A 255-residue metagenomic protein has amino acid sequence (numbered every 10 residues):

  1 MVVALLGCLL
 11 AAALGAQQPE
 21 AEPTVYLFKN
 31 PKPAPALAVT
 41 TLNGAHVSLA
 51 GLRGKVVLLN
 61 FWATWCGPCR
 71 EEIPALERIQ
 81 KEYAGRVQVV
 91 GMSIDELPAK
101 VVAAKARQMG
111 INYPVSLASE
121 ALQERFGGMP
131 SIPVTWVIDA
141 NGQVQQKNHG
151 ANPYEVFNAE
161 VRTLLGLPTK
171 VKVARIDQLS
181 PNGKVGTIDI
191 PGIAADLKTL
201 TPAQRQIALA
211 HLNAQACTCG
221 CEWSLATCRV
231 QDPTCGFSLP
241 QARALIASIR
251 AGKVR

Functional and structural regions predicted by a protein language model:
V2-A13: Bacterial N-terminal signal peptides
A12-A36, R53, V173-V185: N-proximal helix/coil linker or "cap" segments that precede and/or mark the start of modular domains
E20, V134-I193, A203, A210 (+2 more regions): Thiol-/selenol-based redox modules, centered on thioredoxin-like and closely related oxidoreductase domains
V47-R70: Short active-site neighborhood of thiol/selenol oxidoreductases, capturing the structured segment around
G54, K105-N112, L117-R162: Thiol/disulfide oxidoreductase modules built on the thioredoxin-like
N60-W65, I94, A214-Q215, E222: Aromatic-flanked redox-active Cys/Sec active sites in thiol-based oxidoreductases, especially the WC-centered
R70-M109, A118-R125, I176-L179: Structural microenvironment flanking redox-active thiols in thiol-disulfide oxidoreductases
P202-T218, A226: Immediate flanking context of iron-sulfur cluster ligation sites
